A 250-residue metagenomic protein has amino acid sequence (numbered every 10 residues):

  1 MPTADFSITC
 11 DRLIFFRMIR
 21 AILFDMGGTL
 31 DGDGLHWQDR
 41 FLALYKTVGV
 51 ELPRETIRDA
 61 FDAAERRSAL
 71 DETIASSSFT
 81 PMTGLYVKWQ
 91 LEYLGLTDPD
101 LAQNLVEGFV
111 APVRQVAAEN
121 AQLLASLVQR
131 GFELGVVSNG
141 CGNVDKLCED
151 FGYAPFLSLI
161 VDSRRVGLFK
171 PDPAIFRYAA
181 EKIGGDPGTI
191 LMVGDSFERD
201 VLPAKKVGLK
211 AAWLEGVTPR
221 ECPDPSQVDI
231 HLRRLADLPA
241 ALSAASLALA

Functional and structural regions predicted by a protein language model:
A4-A21, E55, T97-L101, A121 (+1 more regions): Asp-based, Mg2+/Mn2+-dependent phosphohydrolase catalytic module
F16-Q122, Q129-R130: N-terminal helical cap/lid subdomain that shapes the substrate entry/recognition surface in HAD-like hydrolases
